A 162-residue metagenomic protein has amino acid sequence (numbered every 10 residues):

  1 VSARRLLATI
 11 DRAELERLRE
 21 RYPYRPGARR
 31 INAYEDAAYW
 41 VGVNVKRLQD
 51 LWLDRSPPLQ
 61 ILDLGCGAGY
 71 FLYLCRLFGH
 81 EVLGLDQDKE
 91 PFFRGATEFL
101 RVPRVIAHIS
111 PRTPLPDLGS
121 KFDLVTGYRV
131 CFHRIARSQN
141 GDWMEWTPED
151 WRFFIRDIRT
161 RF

Functional and structural regions predicted by a protein language model:
A37-P58: Conserved alpha-helix/loop element of class I SAM-dependent methyltransferases that forms part of the SAM/SAH-binding
P58-G67: Conserved class I S-adenosyl-L-methionine
A68-F78: Conserved SAM-binding loop of SAM-dependent methyltransferases across substrates and taxa, primarily the Class I
E81-D86: Conserved SAM-binding motif I beta-strand of class I
R101-R112: Conserved SAM-binding strand-loop segment of SAM-dependent methyltransferases
L115-L124: A short acidic, Gly/Pro-enriched loop at the edge of an enzyme's catalytic core that lines a small-molecule cofactor
D123-P148: A short SAM/SAH-binding and catalytic strip from SAM-dependent methyltransferases
G141-F162: A short glycine-rich, Lys/Arg-flanked "PGG" loop and its adjoining helix->strand segment in the class I
